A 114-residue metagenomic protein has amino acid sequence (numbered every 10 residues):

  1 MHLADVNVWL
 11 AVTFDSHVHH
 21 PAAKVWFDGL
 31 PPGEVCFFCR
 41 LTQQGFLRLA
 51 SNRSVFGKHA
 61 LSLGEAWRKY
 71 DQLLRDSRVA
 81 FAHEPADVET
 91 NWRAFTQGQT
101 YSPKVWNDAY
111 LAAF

Functional and structural regions predicted by a protein language model:
M1-F38, R53-E65: Short, well-structured N-terminal submotif of metal-dependent ribonuclease cores
N7-W9, T42-Q43, L73-L74, H83-A86: A broad, low-specificity signal for short, low-complexity segments enriched in glycine/proline and polar/charged
F27-D28, Q44, A60-S62, A80 (+1 more regions): Short, intrinsically disordered/low-complexity patches at protein termini and at juxtamembrane boundaries
F37-C39, F81-A82: A structural signal for short, well-ordered beta-strand segments and their strand-loop junctions that often border
F38-G45, E65, N107: Short, conserved alpha-helical segments within structured domains
L49: Short, charge-patterned binding micro-sites
K69-D71: Acidic, glycine-rich loop-and-strand cores that form catalytic or ligand-binding grooves in diverse globular domains
R75-F114: Active-site neighborhoods of divalent-metal-dependent phosphate/nucleic-acid chemistry enzymes
